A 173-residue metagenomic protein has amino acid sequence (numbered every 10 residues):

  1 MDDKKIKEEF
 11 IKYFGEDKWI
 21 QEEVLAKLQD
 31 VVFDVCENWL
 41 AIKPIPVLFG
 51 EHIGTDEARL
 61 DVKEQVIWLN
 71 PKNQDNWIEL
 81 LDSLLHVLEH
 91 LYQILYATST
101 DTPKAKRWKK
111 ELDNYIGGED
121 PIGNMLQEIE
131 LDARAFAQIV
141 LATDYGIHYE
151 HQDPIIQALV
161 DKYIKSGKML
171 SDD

Functional and structural regions predicted by a protein language model:
D2, N38-K43, T98-T100, T143-H151: Surface-exposed helix-capping loop/turn segments at secondary-structure junctions
D2-K63, N76-W77: Auxiliary, metal-adjacent structural segments of Zn-dependent hydrolase domains
I20, V24, L28, L81 (+2 more regions): Hydrophobic (often cysteine-bearing) scaffold residues that line and stabilize catalytic clefts of nucleotide/cofactor
V32, L81-L91, R134-A135, I139: Extended low-polarity, hydrophobic cluster-rich segments
H52-G54, Q74-D75, T98-S99, L141: Short, solvent-exposed loop/turn segments at secondary-structure junctions
I67-L84: Short pre-active-site segment immediately N-terminal to the catalytic Zn-binding motif
V87-K104: Catalytic Zn2+-binding segment of zinc metalloproteases
D101-D173: Metalloprotease/metallohydrolase-associated module, dominated by Zn2+-dependent proteases
